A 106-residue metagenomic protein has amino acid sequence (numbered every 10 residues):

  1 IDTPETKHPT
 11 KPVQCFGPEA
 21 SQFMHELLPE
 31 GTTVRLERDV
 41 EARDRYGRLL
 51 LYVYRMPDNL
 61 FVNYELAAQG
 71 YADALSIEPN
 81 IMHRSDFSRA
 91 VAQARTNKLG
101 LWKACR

Functional and structural regions predicted by a protein language model:
I1-R106: Small beta-barrel nucleic-acid-binding modules, primarily SNase/OB-fold domains and secondarily Tudor-like barrels
